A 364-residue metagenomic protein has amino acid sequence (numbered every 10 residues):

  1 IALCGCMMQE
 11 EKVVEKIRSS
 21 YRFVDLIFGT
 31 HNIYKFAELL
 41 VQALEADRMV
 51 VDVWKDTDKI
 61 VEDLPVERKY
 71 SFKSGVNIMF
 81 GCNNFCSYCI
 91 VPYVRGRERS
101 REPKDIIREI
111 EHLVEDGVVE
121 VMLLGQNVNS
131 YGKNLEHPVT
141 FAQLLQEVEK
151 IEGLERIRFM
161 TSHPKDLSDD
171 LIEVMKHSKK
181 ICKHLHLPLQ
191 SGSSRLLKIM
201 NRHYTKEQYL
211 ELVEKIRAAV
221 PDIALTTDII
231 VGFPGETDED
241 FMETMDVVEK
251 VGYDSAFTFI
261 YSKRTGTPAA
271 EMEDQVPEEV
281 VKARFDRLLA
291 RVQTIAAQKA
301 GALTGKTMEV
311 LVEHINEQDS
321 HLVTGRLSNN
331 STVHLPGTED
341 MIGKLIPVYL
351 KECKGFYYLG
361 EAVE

Functional and structural regions predicted by a protein language model:
I1-L124, N129-Y131, L185, E207-A218 (+5 more regions): Proteins enriched for Cys/Gly/acidic motifs involved in redox and nucleic-acid/cofactor modification
L3, E10-K12, E115-D238, E249: Conserved SAM/AdoMet-binding glycine-rich loop
C4, I199, A256, L335-P336: Thr-Gly-centered strand-to-loop micro-motif
S19-Y21, A43-A46, V139-F141, M175-K176 (+2 more regions): Short, hinge-like loop/turn segments at secondary-structure boundaries
K69-F72, C82-N84, I181, S191 (+5 more regions): Short flexible coil/turn linkers enriched for glycine and charged/polar residues that connect secondary-structure
C86, I106, L123, F159 (+7 more regions): Conserved, mostly hydrophobic/aromatic
G132-G153, M200-H203, K263-T294: Radical SAM enzyme [4Fe-4S]-AdoMet core and its adjacent flexible, acidic and glycine-rich loops/tails across
E271-E364: Terminal RNA-binding accessory module
